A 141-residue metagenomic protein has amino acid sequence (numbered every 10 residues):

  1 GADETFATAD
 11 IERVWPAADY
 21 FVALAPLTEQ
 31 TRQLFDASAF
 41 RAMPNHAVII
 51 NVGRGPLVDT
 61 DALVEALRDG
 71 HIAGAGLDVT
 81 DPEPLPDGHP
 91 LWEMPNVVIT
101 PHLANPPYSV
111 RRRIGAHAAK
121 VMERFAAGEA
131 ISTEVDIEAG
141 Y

Functional and structural regions predicted by a protein language model:
G1-P90: Rossmann-like adenosine-cofactor binding region
E83-Y141: C-terminal helix-to-coil terminal segments
